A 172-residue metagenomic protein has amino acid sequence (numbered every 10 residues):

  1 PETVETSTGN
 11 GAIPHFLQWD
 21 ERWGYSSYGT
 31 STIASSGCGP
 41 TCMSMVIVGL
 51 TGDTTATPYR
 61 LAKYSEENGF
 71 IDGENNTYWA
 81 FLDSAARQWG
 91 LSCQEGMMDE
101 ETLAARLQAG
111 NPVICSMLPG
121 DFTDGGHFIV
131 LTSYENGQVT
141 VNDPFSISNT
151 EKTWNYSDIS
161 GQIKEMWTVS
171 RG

Functional and structural regions predicted by a protein language model:
P1-E5, Y134-G172: Noncatalytic regulatory segments and standalone regulatory/sensor domains
P1-F70: Active-site-adjacent structural segments surrounding the nucleophilic cysteine of cysteine proteases and isopeptidases
E21-G24, M45, G52, G69-I71 (+4 more regions): Solvent-exposed loop/turn segments at secondary-structure junctions within structured extracellular/periplasmic domains
S35, G39-I47, P58, A62 (+6 more regions): Extracytoplasmic/secreted envelope proteins and their assembly/folding machinery, especially bacterial periplasmic
C38-P40, S44-T51, L82-R87, P119 (+4 more regions): N-terminal, helix-rich and Lys/Arg-enriched segments in bacterial and organellar proteins
G52, A56-M98: Mid-length scaffold segments of soluble, non-membrane domains
D72-A80, F122-H127, N149-K152: Extracytoplasmic/secreted cell-surface and envelope-processing proteins
R87, S92-T140, P144, S160 (+1 more regions): Active-site-adjacent substructure of cysteine-protease-like catalytic cores
